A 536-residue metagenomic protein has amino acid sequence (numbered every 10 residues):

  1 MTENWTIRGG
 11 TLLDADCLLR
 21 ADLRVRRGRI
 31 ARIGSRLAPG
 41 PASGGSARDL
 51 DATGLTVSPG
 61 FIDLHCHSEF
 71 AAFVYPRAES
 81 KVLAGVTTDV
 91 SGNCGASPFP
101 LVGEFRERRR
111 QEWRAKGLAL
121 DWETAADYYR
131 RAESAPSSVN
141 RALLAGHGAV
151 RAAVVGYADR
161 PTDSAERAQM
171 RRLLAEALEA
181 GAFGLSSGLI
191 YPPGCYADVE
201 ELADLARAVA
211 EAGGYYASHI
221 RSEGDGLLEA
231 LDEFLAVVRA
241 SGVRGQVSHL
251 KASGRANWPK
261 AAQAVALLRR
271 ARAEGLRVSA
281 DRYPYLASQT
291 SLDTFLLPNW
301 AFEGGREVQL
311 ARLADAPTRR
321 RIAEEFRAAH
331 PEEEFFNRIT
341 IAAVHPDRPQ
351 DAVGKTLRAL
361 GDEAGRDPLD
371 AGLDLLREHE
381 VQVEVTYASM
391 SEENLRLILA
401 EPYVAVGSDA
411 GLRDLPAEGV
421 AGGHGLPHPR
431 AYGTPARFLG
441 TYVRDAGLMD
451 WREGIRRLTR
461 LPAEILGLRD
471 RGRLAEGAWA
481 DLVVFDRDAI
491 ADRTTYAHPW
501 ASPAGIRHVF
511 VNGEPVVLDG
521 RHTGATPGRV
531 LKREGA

Functional and structural regions predicted by a protein language model:
T2-R8, L12-G60, Y75, D492: Histidine-rich, glycine-flanked metal-binding segment
G10, G28, G54, H65 (+12 more regions): Divalent metal-coordination and catalytic microenvironments
L12-D22, V383-S389, N394-L395, D445-I455 (+1 more regions): Acidic, glycine-enriched loop/beta-strand segments at the rims of small-molecule binding/catalytic pockets
D49-L120: Metal-associated gating/positioning segment near the N- to mid-region
E69, A96-P100, A149-A152, P192-Y196 (+9 more regions): Flexible loop/turn segments at secondary-structure boundaries
A96-L101, E112-A240: Hydrophobic, small-residue-rich alpha-helical packing segments that form membrane-like cores
A132, S138-S164, M170-Y191, A236-R239 (+2 more regions): Active-site neighborhoods of metal-dependent hydrolases
V308, D315, L397-Y403, S408-D409 (+2 more regions): C-terminal cap of metal-dependent C-N hydrolases
